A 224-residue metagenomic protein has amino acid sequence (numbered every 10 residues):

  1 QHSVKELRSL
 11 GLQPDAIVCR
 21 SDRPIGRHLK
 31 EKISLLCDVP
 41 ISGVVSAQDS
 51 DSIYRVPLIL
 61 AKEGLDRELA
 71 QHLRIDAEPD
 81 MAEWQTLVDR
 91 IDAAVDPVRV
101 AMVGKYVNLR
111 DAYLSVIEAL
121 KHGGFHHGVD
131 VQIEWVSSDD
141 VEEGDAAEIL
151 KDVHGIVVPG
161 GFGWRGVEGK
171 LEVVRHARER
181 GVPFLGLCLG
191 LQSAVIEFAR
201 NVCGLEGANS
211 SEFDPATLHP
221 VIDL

Functional and structural regions predicted by a protein language model:
Q1-L224: N-terminal beta1-alpha1 cap of cysteine-dependent amidohydrolase-like domains
